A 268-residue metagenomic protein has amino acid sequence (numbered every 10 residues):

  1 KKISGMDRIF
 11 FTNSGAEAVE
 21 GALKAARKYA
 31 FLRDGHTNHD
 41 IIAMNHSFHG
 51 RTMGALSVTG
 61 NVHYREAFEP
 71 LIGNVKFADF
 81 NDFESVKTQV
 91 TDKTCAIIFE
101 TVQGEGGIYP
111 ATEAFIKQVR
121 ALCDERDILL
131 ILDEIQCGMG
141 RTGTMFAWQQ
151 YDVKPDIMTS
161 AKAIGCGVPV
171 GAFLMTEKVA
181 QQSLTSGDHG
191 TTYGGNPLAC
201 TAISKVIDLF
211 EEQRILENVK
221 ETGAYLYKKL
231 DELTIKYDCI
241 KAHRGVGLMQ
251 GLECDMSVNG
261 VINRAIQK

Functional and structural regions predicted by a protein language model:
K1-K268: Conserved N-terminal phosphate-binding loop of PLP-dependent enzymes in the Aspartate aminotransferase
